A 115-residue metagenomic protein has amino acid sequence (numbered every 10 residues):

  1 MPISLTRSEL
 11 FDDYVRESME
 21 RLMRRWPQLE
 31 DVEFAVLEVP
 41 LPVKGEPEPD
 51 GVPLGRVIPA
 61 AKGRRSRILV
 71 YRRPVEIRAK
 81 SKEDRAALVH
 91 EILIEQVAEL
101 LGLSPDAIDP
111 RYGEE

Functional and structural regions predicted by a protein language model:
M1-D13: Phosphate/ribose-recognition catalytic cores of enzymes acting on nucleotide-derived substrates
L5-S8, E20, D106: Generic detection of intrinsically disordered/low-complexity segments and helix-coil linkers/edges
S8-F11, D31, D109: Generic intrinsically disordered, low-complexity segments enriched for polar/acidic and small residues
D13-L69: Auxiliary, metal-adjacent structural segments of Zn-dependent hydrolase domains
V15-S18, V89, L93: Generic structural signal for hydrophobic residues
V52-H90, L100-E115: Active-site scaffold of zinc-dependent metalloenzymes
